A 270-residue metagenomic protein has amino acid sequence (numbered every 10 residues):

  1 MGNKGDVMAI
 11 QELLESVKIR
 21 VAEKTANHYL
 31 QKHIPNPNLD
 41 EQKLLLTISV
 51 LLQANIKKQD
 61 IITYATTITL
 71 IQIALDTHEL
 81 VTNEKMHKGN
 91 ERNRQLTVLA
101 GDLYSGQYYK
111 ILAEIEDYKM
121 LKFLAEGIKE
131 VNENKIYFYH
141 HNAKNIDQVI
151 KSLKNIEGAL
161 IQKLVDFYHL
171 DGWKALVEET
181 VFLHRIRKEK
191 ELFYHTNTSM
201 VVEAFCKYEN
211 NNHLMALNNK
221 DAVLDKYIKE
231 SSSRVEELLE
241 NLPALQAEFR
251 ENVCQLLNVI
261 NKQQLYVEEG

Functional and structural regions predicted by a protein language model:
G2-G270: All-alpha prenyltransferase/terpene-synthase fold signal
